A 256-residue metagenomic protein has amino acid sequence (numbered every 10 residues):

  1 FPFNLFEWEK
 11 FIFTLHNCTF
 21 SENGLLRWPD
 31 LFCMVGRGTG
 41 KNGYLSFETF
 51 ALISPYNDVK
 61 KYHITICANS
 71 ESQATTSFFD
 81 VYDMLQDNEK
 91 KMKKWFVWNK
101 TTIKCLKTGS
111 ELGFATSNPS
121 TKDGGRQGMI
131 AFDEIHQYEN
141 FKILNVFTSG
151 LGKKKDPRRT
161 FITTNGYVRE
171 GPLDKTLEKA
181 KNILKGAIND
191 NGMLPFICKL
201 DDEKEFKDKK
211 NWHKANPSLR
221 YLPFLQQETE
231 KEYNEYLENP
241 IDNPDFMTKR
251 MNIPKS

Functional and structural regions predicted by a protein language model:
F1-S256: Phosphate/NTP-binding elements of NTP-utilizing enzymes
